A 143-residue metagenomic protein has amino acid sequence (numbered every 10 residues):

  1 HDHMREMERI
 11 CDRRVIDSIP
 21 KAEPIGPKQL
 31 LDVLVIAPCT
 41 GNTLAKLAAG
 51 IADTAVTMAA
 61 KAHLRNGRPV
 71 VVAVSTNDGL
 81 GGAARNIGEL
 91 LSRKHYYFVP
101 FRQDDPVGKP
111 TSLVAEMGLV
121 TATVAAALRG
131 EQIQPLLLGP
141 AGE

Functional and structural regions predicted by a protein language model:
H1-T54, K61-V70, N77-E143: A cross-family phosphate/adenosyl-ligand binding-site feature
